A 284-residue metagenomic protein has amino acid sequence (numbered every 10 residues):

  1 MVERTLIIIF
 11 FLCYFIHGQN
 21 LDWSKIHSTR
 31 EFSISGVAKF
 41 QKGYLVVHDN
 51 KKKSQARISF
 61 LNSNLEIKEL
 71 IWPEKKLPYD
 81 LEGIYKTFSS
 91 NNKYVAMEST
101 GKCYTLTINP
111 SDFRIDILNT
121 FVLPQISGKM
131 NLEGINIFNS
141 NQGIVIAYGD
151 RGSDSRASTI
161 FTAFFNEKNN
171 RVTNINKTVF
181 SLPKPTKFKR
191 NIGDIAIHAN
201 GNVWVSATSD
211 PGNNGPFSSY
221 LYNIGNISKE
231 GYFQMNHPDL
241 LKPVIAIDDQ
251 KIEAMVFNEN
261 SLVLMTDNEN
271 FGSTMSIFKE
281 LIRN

Functional and structural regions predicted by a protein language model:
M1-D22: Bacterial Sec-dependent N-terminal signal peptides
G18-N284: Sequence/structural signature of beta-propeller domains
